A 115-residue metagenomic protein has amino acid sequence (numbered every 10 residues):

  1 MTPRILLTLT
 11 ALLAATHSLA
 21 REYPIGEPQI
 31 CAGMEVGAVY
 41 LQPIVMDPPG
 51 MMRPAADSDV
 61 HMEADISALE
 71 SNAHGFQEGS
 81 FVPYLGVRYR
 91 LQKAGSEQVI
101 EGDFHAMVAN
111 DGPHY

Functional and structural regions predicted by a protein language model:
M1-L7: Bacterial N-terminal signal peptides that target proteins for export
A15-H17: N-terminal signal peptide c-region/cleavage motif recognized by signal peptidases
R21-V60: Short, compositionally biased P/S/T/A/G/V-rich stretches that sit at domain boundaries
S58, F76-V87: Short coil-to-beta strand junction motifs in C2/discoidin
M62-S80: Short amphipathic, basic-aromatic surface patches that mediate peripheral association with negatively charged
V87-K93: Conserved aromatic beta-strand anchor motif in extracellular beta-sandwich/beta-rich domains
G95-D103: Surface-exposed loop/edge segments in extracytoplasmic proteins
D103-Y115: Short, solvent-exposed, Trp/other aromatic-anchored flexible loops in extracytoplasmic proteins
